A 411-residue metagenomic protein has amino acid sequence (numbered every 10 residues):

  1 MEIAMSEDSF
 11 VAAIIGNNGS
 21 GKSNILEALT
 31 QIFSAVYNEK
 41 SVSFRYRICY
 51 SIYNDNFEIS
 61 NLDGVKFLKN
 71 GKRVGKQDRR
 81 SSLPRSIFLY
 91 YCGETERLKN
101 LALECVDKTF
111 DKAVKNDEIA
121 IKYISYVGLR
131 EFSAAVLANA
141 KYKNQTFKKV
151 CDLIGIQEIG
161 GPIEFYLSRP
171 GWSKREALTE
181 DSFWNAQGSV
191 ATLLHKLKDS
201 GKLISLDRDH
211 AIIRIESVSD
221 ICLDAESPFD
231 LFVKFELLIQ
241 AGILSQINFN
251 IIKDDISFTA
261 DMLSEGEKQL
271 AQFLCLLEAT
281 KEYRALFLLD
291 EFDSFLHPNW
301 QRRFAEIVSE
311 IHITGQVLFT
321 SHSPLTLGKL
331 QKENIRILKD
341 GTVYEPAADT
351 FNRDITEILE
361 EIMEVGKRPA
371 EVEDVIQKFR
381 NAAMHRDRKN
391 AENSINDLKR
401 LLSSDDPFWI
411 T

Functional and structural regions predicted by a protein language model:
M1-S43, L238-A370: Switch/communication elements of ASCE P-loop NTPase nucleotide-binding domains
S6, L137-K268, L274-E282: Extended helical coiled-coil dimerization/tether regions that scaffold and oligomerize large DNA-maintenance assemblies
D8, L26-S82: Conserved P-loop NTP-binding catalytic core
A13-N17, R47-Y50, S86-Y91, L263: Extended hydrophobic secondary-structure segments that form protein cores and membrane-embedded regions
T30-S34, R130-K143, K234, L359-E361 (+2 more regions): Short, hydrophobic/amphipathic alpha-helical patches that form generic packing surfaces within helical domains
C49-Y53, N250-I252, L338, A382-M384: A generic structural motif
K66-G188: Electropositive, glycine-dotted interaction segments that contact anionic polymers or phosphate-rich ligands
R79-R80, F88, E94-E96, E310 (+1 more regions): RecA-like P-loop NTPase motor core
